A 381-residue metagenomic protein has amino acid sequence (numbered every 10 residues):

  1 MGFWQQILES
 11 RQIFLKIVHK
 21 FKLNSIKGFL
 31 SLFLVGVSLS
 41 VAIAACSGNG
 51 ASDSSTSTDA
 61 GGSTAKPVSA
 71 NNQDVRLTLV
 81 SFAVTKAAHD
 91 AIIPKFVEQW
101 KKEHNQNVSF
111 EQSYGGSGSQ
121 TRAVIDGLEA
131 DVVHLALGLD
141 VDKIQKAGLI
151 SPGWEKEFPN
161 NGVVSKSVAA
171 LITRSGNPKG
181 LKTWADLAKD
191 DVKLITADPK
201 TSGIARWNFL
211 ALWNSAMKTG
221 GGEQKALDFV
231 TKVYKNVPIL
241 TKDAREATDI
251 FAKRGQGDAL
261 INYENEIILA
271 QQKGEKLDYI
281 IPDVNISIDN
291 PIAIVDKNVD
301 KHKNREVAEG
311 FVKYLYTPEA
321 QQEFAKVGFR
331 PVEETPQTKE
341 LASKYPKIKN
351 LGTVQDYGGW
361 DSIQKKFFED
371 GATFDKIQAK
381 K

Functional and structural regions predicted by a protein language model:
M1-D74: Short, low-complexity disordered leader/linker segments with a strong preference for bacterial N-terminal type II
C46-A147, E157-F158: Early extracytoplasmic/lumenal segment of secretory-pathway proteins
G48-S52, V299-K381: Extracellular/periplasmic juxtamembrane helices and adjacent flexible linkers that interface with membrane partners
N71, Q145-K218: A conserved helix-loop-strand patch within extracytoplasmic ligand-binding domains of the periplasmic binding
N72-D74, N105-N107, S119, G127-E129 (+6 more regions): Extracytoplasmic
P94-H104, A185-D249: Ligand-binding cleft/hinge of the Venus flytrap
G127-V133, D191-V192, K253-A259: Alpha-to-beta junction loops
T219-V284, P291: Ligand-binding pocket segment of bilobal, Venus flytrap-like solute-binding proteins
